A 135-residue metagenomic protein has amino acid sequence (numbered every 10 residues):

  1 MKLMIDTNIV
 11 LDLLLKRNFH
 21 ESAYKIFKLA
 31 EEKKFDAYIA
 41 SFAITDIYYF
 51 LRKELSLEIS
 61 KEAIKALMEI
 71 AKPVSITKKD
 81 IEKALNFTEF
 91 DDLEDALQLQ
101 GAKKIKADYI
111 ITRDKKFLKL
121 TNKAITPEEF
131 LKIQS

Functional and structural regions predicted by a protein language model:
M1-I39, R52-I59, I133-S135: Short, well-structured N-terminal submotif of metal-dependent ribonuclease cores
K2, K103-S135: Acidic, PIN/NYN-like endoribonuclease modules and their adjacent C-terminal/linker elements
L14-L15, L51, L85-T88, T121: Short, flexible helix/strand-to-coil boundary loops that buttress conserved ligand/catalytic motifs in alpha/beta
Y24, I44-D46, F50-K72, K79: Active-site-proximal, substrate-binding regions of enzyme catalytic domains and RNA-binding/basic surfaces
E32-K34, I70, L120: Structured helix-beta-strand junction loops
Y38, V74, I125: General small-molecule cofactor/ligand-binding pocket signal
K72-K115: Active-site neighborhoods of divalent-metal-dependent phosphate/nucleic-acid chemistry enzymes
